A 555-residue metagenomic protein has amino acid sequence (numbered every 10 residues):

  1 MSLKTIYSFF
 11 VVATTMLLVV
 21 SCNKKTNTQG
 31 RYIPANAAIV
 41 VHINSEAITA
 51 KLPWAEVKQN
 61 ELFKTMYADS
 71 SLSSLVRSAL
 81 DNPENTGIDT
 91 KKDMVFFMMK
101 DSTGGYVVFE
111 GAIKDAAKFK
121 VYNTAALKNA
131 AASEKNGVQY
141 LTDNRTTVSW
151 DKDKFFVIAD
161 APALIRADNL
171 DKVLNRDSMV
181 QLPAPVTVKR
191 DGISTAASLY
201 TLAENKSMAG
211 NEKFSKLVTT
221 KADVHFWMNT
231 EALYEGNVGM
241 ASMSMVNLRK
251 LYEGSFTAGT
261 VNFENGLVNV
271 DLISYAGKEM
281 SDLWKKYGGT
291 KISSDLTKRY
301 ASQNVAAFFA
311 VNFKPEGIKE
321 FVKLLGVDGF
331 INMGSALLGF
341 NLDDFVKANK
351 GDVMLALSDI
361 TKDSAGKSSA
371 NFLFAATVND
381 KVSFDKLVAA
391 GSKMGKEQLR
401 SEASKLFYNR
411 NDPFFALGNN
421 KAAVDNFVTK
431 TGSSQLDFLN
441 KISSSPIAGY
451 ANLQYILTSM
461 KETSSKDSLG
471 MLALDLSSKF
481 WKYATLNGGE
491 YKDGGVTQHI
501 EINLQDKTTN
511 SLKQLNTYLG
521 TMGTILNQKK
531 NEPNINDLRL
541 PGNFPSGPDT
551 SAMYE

Functional and structural regions predicted by a protein language model:
M1-Y32, L474-K479, G489-T497, E501 (+2 more regions): Bacterial Sec-dependent N-terminal signal peptides
C22-D143, M179-G366, L519-E555: Structural boundary/hinge residues at secondary-structure and domain interfaces
V40-V41, Y106-G111, F155-I158, F309 (+2 more regions): Short, structured motif recognition centered on aromatic/hydrophobic residues
T49, A116-K120, L164-D168, I318 (+2 more regions): Short loop/beta submotifs within extracellular cysteine-rich repeat domains
T86-G87, V346-A356, K396, M460-A473: Intrinsic, low-complexity N-terminal interaction/targeting segments
M94-F97, T146-K152, V246-E264, V353-L357 (+2 more regions): Broad, structure-driven detector of short, well-ordered beta-strand segments within folded domains
I113-D153, D343, D352, G366-N371 (+3 more regions): Short Gly/Thr-rich strand-loop-strand
Y140-Y234, E402-E490: A conserved glycine-rich beta-strand in the N-terminal activation segment of trypsin-fold
